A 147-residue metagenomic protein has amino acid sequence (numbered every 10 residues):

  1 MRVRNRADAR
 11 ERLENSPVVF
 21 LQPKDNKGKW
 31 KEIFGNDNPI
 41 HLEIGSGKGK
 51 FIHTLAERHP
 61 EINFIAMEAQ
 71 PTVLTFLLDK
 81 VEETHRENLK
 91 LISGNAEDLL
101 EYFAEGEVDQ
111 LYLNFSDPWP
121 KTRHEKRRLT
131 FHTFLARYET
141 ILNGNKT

Functional and structural regions predicted by a protein language model:
M1-L42, K50-E57: S-adenosyl-L-methionine
L42-I44, M67: Conserved beta-strand/loop positions that form the S-adenosyl-L-methionine
G47: Conserved glycine-rich SAM-binding loop
Q70: Conserved SAM/SAH-binding beta-strand->alpha-helix loop
L74-F76: Short alpha-helix immediately C-terminal to the canonical SAM-binding loop
L78-E105: S-adenosyl-L-methionine
E101-Q110, F115: A short acidic, Gly/Pro-enriched loop at the edge of an enzyme's catalytic core that lines a small-molecule cofactor
T130-G144: A short glycine-rich, Lys/Arg-flanked "PGG" loop and its adjoining helix->strand segment in the class I
